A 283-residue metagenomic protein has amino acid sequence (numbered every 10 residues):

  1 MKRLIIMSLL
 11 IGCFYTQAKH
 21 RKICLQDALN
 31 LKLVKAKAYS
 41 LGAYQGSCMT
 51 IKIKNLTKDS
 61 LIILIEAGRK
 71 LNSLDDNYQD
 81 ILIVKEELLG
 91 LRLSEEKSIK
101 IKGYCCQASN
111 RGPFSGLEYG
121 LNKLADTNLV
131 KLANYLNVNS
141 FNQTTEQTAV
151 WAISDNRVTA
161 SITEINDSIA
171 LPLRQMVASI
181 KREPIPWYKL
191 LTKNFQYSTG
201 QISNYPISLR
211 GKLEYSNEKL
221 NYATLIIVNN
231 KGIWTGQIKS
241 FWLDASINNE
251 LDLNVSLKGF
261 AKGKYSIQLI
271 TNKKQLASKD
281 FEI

Functional and structural regions predicted by a protein language model:
M1-H20: Bacterial Sec-dependent N-terminal signal peptides
K19-G42, P184-G200: Low-complexity, acidic Ser/Thr/Pro/Gly-rich terminal tails and inter-domain linkers that flank the onset of structured
G46-C48, L190-K219, D252: Contiguous beta-strand segments within globular domains
S47-D59, I63-I65, Y215: Asparagine-centered strand-capping/turn motif at beta-strand->loop junctions
D59-Y78, T224-K231: Short acidic, flexible loop segments centered on an aromatic residue
N72-G120, I233-D252: Intrinsically disordered, low-complexity Pro/Gly/Ser/Thr-rich segments with frequent PxxP/GP/PP motifs and embedded
L225, A261-K274: Short, aromatic- and glycine-rich surface loops/edge beta-strands on solvent-exposed regions
Q275-I283: Edge beta-strands of extracellular beta-sandwich domains
